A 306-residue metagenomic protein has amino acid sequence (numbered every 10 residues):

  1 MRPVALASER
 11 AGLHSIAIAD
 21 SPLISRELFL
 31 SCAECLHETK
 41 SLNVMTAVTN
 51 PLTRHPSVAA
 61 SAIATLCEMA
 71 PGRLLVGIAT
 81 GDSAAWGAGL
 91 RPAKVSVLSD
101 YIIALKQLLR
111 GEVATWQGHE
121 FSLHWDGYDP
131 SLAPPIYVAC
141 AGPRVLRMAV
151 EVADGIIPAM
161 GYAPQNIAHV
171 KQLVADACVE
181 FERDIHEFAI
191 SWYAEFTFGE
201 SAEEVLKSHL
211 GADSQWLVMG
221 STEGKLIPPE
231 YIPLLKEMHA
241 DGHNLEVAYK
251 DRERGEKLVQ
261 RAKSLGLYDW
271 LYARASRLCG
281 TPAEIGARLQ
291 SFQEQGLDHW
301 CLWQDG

Functional and structural regions predicted by a protein language model:
M1, A47-P56, P130-A141, F196-G199 (+1 more regions): Active-site mouth loops of central-metabolism enzymes
M1-A7, A62, C140-M148, T281-S291: Short, acidic/polar
M1-T46, P134: N-terminal beta1-alpha1-beta2 module of alpha/beta enzyme domains
L6-R10, C32-N43, I63-L74, V150-E151 (+2 more regions): Acidic (Asp/Glu)-rich catalytic clusters
I16-I18, N43-A47, L74-I78, I136-A139 (+3 more regions): Hydrophobic faces of well-ordered beta-strands that scaffold small-molecule active sites in alpha/beta enzyme cores
D20-E27, P51-S57, A163-A168, T197-F198 (+2 more regions): Acidic-and-aromatic substrate-binding clefts and catalytic sites of carbohydrate-active enzymes
F29-T49, T53, A104, L108 (+1 more regions): Alpha-helix-loop-beta-strand connector modules within alpha/beta enzyme cores
R91-G127, I167-S291: An alpha-helical appendage that flanks or caps ligand/catalytic pockets
